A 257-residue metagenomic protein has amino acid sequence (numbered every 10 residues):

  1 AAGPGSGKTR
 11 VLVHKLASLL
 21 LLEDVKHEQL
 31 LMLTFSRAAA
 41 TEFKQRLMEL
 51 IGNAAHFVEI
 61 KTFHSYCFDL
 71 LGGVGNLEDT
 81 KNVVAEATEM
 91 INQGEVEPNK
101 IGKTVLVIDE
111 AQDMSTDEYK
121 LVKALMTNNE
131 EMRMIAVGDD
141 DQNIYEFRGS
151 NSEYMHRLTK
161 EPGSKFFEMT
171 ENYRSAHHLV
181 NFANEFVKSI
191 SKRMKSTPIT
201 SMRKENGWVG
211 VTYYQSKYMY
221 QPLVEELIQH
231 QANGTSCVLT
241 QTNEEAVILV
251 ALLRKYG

Functional and structural regions predicted by a protein language model:
A1, E59, F63-E153, E171: Conserved helicase NTPase motor core
A1-N76, N184, A251: P-loop NTPase Walker
A1-S6, R10, F186-E225: Glycine-rich phosphate-binding "P-loop"
V25-Q29, L50-F57, G73-N82, I101 (+3 more regions): Short, polar/flexible loop-turn hinges at active-site or ligand-entry regions and domain interfaces
L30, T104-L106, M134, G234-T240: Generic beta-sheet signal
K120-G207: Conserved RecA-like helicase ATPase core segment that couples NTP binding/hydrolysis to strand translocation
Y220-G257: Conserved helicase/translocase motor-coupling segment
